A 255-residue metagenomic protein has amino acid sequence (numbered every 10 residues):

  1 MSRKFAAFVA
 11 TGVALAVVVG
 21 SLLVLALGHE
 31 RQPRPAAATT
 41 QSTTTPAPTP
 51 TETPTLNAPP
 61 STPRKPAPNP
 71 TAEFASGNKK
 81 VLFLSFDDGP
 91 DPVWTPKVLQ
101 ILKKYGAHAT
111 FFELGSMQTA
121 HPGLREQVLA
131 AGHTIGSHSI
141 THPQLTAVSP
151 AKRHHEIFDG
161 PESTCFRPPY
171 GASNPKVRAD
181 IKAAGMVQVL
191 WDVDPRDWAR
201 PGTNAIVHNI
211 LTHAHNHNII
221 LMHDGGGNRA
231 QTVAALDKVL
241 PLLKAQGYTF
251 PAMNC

Functional and structural regions predicted by a protein language model:
M1-L15: N-terminal export and membrane-targeting signals
A10-G12, G20-L25: Intrinsically disordered, low-complexity regulatory segments
V17-V18, L102: A short hydrophobic/aromatic micro-motif that marks alpha-helical segments and, especially, helix-coil
L22-G77: N-terminal low-complexity, Pro/Thr-rich disordered segments that flank secretion/membrane-targeting signals
L27-H29, A58, K104, K238 (+1 more regions): Generic detector of low-complexity/intrinsically disordered segments and short hydrophobic N-terminal stretches
G28-E30, G132, T212, M222: Intrinsically disordered, low-complexity cationic segments
L56-Q144, K152: Active-site beta->alpha N-cap acidic-glycine motif
K97, T119-A120, I140-T249, M253-C255: Catalytic domains of cell-wall/extracellular-matrix polysaccharide-remodeling enzymes, centered on de-N-acetylation
